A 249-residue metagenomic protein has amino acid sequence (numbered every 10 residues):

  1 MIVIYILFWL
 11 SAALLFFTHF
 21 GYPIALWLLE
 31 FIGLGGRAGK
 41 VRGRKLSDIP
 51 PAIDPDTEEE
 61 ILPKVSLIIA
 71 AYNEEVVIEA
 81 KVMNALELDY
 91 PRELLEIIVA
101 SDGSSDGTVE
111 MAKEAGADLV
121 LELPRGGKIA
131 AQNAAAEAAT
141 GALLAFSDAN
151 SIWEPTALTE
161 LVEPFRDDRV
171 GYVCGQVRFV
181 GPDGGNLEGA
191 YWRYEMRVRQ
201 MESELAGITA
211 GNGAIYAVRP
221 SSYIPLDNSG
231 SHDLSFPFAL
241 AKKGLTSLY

Functional and structural regions predicted by a protein language model:
M1-P55, S203: N-terminal membrane-anchoring/stem segments of glycan-assembly enzymes
P63-S66, E96, S235: Cell-envelope/extracellular polymer assembly enzymes that use nucleotide-activated donors
S66, N84, A100-V109, P124 (+1 more regions): A conserved acidic beta->alpha catalytic loop
V76-A80, L94, S105-E114, T156: Acidic helix N-cap motif at the loop->helix transition within catalytic regions of sugar-transfer enzymes
M83-L94: Short, acidic, metal-binding catalytic loop of nucleotide-sugar glycosyltransferases
R92-I98, V109-A138, G185-W192, R197: Conserved donor nucleotide-binding strand/loop of the catalytic core
L144: Short aromatic/hydrophobic "clamp" motif used to bind/position activated sugar donors
I152-L187: Conserved donor NDP-sugar-binding/catalytic core segment of glycosyltransferases
